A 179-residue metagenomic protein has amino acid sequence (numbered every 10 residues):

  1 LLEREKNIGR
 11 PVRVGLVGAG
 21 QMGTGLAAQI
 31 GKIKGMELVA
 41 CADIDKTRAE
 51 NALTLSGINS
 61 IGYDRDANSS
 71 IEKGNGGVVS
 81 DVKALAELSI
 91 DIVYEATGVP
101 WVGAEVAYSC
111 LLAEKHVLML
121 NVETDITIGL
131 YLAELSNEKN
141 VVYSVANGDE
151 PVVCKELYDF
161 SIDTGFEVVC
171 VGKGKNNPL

Functional and structural regions predicted by a protein language model:
L1-S109: N-terminal glycine-/serine-/threonine-rich beta1-alpha1-beta2 phosphate-ribose binding loop of Rossmann-like
A40, V93-E95, V117-L120, Y143-A146: Short catalytic-loop micro-motif centered on adjacent basic/acidic residues
D45-K46, G148-P151, G172-L179: Glycine-rich beta-alpha junction loops
S89-I90, E114-H116: Glycine-enriched alpha-helix->loop->beta-strand junction motifs that scaffold or abut catalytic
V102-A113, N121-D149, E156-F160: Rossmann-fold NAD(P)-binding glycine/threonine-rich loop
E156-L179: Conserved anion/nucleotide-ligand pocket segment
